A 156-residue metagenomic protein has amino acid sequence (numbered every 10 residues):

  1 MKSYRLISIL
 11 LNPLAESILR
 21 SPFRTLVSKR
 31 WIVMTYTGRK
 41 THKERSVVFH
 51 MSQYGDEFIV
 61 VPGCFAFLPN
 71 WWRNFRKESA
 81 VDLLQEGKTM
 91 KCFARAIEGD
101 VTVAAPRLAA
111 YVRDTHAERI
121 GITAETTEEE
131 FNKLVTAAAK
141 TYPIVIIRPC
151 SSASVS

Functional and structural regions predicted by a protein language model:
M1, S154-S156: Basic/polar N-terminal segments that are highly enriched at the extreme N-terminus, encompassing both cleavable
M1-I9, V33-K40, T89-V103: N-terminal short leaders/motifs
M1-W31, D114-T126, E130, T136-T141: Alpha-helical membrane-targeting segments
K2, R39-E44, W72-S79: Short, functional N-terminal and low-complexity linear motifs
L6-L14, R20-R24, K43-S46, S52-E57 (+1 more regions): A broad, low-specificity signal for short, low-complexity segments enriched in glycine/proline and polar/charged
K29-C64: Short beta-strand segments
A66-I144, R148, A153: Short, structured beta-strand-loop surface elements
